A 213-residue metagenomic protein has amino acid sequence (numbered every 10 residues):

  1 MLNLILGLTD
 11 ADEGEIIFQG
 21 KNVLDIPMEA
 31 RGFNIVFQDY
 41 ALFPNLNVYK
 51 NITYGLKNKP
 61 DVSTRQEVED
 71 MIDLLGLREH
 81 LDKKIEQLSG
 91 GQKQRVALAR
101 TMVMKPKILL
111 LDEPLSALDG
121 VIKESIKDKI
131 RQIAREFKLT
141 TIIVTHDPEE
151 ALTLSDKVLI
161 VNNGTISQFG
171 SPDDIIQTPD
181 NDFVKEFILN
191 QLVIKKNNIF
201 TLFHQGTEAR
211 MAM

Functional and structural regions predicted by a protein language model:
N22-F37, N58, P179: ABC ATPase NBD coupling module
S63-H80, Q132: Conserved ABC ATPase "signature" region
K84-L88, Q92: Conserved ABC ATPase signature
V103-K107: A short, proline-enriched helix->beta-strand linker immediately N-terminal to the Walker B motif in ABC-type P-loop
L109-D112: Catalytic Walker B motif of ABC-type/P-loop ATPase nucleotide-binding domains
F169-G170, T178: ABC ATPase "signature
